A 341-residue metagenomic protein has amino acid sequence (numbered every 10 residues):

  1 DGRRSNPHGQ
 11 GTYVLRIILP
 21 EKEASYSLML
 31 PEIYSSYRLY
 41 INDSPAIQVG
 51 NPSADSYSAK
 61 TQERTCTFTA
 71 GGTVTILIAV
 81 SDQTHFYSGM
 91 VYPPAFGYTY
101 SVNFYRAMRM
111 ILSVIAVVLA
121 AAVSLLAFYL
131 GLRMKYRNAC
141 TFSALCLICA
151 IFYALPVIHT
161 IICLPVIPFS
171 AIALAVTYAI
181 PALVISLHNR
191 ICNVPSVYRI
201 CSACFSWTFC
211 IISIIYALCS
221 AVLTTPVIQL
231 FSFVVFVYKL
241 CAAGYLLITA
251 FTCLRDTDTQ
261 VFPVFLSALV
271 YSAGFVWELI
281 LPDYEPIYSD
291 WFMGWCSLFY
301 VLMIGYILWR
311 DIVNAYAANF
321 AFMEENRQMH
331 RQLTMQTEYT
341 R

Functional and structural regions predicted by a protein language model:
D1-K22: Extended carbohydrate-recognition surfaces in non-catalytic/accessory domains of CAZymes and lectin-like proteins
L19, A24-I41, I76-I78: Aromatic-lined ligand-binding clefts that engage carbohydrates, nucleic acids, or primary amines
I41-T75, A79-Y92: Beta-strand-rich ligand-recognition modules
D82-M108: Glycine/proline-rich low-complexity spacer/linker segments in large multi-domain proteins
Y98-R133, S232-L254: First transmembrane helix
A122-I151: Juxtamembrane interface at the cytosolic side of transmembrane helices
I151-N326: Interfacial "cap-and-anchor" motif at the non-cytosolic start of specific transmembrane alpha-helices
A318, F322-R341: Signal-transducing coiled-coil linker helix
